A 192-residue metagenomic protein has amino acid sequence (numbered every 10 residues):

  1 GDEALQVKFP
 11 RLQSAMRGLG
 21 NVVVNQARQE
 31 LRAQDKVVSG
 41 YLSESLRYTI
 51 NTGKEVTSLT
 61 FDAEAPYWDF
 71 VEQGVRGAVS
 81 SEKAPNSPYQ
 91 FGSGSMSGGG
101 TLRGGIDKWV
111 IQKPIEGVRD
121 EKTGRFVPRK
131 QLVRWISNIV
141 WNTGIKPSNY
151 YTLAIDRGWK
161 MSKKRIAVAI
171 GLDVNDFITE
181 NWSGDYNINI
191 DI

Functional and structural regions predicted by a protein language model:
G1-E72, G77-I192: Short, Lys/Arg-rich flexible segments
